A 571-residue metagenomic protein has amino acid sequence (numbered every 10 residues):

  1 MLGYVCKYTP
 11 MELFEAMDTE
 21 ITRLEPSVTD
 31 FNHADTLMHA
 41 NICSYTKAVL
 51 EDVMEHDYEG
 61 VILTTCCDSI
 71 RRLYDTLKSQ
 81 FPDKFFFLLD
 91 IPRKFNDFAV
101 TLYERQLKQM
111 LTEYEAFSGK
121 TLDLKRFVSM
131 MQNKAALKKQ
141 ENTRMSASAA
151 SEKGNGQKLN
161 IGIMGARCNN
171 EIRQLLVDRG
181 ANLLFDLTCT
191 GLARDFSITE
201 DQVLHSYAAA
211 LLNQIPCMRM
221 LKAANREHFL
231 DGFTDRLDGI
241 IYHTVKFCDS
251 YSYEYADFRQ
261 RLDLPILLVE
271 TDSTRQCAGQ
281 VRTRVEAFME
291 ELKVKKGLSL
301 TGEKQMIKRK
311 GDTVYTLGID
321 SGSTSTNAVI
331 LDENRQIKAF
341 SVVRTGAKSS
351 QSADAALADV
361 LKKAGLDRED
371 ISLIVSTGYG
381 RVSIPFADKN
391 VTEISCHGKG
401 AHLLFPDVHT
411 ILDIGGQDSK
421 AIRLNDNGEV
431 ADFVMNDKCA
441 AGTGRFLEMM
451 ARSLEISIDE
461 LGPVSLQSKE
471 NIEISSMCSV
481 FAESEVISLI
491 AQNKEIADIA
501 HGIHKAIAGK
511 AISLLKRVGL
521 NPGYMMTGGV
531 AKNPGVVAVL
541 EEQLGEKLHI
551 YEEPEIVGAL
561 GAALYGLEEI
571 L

Functional and structural regions predicted by a protein language model:
M1-T316, N334-Q336, C439-F446: An N-terminal assembly and electron-transfer interface module characteristic of large anaerobic redox and radical
L264-D272, E393-I394, E541-L560: Conserved phosphate-binding/catalytic loops in two-lobed NTP-binding clefts
R309-N334, H409-G428: Gly/Thr-rich phosphate-binding beta-strand-loop-beta motif of the actin/hexokinase/Hsp70
G318-Q351, A355, D359, D432 (+1 more regions): Short glycine-rich, Thr/Ser-proximal phosphate-binding strand/loop in the N-terminal lobe of ATP-dependent enzymes
S341, T345-S349, D426, A431-E470 (+1 more regions): Glycine-rich phosphate-binding loop plus the immediately following alpha-helix
Y379, K516, L520-Q543, Y551 (+1 more regions): Glycine-rich phosphate-binding loops at beta-strand->alpha-helix junctions
L447, Y551-L571: Glycine-rich phosphate-binding/hydrolytic loop that grips phosphoryl groups
A482-L515, E555: Adenine-nucleotide phosphate-binding core of ATP-dependent small-molecule kinases
